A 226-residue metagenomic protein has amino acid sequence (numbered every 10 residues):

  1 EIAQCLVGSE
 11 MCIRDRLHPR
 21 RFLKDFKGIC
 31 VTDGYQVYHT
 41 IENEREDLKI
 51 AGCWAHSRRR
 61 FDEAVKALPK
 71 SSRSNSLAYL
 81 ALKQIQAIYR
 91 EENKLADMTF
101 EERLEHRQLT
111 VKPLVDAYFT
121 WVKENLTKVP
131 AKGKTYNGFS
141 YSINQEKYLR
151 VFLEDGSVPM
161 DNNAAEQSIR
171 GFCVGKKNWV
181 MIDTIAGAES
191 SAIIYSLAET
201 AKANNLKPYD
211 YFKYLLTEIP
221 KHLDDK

Functional and structural regions predicted by a protein language model:
E1-G8, I13: Single conserved hydrophobic/aromatic residue that forms the stacking wall/gate of nucleotide- or nucleobase-binding
S9, G28-G34: Acidic beta-strand-to-loop metal/phosphate-binding motif
S9, L17-R20, Y38-I41, F61-A64 (+1 more regions): Short helix/loop capping segments that flank catalytic or ligand/cofactor-binding pockets
S9-E10, F22, W54, I194 (+1 more regions): Short conserved beta-strand segments at catalytic cores or DNA/RNA-binding microdomains of nucleic-acid binding
R14-I29: Short, basic/hydrophobic alpha-helical segments
K27-I29, D47-G52, R150, S157 (+1 more regions): Beta-sheet entry/capping signal
G34, E42-K83: Conserved beta-strand -> loop -> alpha-helix junction used to position metal-binding or nucleic-acid-contacting
Y35-V37, A78-K226: Acidic/histidine-rich catalytic cores and adjacent linkers of DNA breakage/strand-transfer/modification proteins
